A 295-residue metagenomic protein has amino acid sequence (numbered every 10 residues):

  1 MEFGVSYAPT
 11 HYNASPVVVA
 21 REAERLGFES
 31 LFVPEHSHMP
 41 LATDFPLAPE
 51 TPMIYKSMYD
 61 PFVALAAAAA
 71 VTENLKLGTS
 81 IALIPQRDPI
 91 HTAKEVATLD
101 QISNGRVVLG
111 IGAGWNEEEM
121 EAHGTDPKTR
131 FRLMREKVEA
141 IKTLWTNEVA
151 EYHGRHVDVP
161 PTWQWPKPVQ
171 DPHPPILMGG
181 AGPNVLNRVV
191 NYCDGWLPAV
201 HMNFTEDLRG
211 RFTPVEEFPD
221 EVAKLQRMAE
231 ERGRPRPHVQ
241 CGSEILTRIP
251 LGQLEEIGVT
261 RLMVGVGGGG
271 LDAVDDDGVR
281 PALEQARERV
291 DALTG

Functional and structural regions predicted by a protein language model:
M1-G295: Active-site-adjacent structural elements that line small-molecule/cofactor binding pockets in enzymes
